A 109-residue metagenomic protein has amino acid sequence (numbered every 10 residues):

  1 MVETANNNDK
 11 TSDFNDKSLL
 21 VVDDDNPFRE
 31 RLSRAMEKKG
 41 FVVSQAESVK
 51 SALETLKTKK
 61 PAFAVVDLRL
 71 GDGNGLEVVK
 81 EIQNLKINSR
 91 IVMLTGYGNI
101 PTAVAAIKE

Functional and structural regions predicted by a protein language model:
M1-L20: Non-catalytic signal-transmission and effector/linker regions of two-component phosphorelay proteins
D24, L94-G98, K108: Conserved active-site segment of CheY-like receiver
N26-S44: Two-component/phosphorelay signaling modules centered on CheY-like receiver
R29, G71, T95, N99: The feature encodes the CheY-like receiver
Q45-F63: Acidic, metal-coordinating helix/loop segments flanking the phosphotransfer/catalytic sites of two-component signaling
S48, N74-E77: Acidic catalytic/metal-coordinating carboxylates
E54, L76-N88, A105: Short amphipathic alpha-helix used as the core "switch/output" element in two-component signaling
K59-V65, L70, V92: Active-site beta3 strand of CheY-like receiver
